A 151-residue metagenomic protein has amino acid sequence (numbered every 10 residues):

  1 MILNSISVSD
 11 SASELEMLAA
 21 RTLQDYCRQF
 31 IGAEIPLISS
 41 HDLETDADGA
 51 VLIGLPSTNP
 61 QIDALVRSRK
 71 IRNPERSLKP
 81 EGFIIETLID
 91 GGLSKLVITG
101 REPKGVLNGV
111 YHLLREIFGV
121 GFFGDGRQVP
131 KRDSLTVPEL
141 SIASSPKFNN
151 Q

Functional and structural regions predicted by a protein language model:
I2-L3, S11-T22, Y26-R28, P74-Q151: Feature activates predominantly on carbohydrate-active enzymes
I6, D10, S40-H41: Compositionally biased regions
V8-A12, L52-T58, T99-R101: Structural motif
A12, A19-A20, A33, A47-A50 (+2 more regions): A sequence-composition feature that detects small, non-aromatic residues
T22-Y26, F30, E34-L37, Q61: Long, low-hydrophobicity ectodomains and other hydrophilic envelope-associated domains
A33-H41, D125-G126: Surface-exposed patches in mature extracellular/periplasmic domains of secreted proteins
L37-N73: Short, well-ordered secondary-structure micro-motifs within conserved domains or adaptor modules
